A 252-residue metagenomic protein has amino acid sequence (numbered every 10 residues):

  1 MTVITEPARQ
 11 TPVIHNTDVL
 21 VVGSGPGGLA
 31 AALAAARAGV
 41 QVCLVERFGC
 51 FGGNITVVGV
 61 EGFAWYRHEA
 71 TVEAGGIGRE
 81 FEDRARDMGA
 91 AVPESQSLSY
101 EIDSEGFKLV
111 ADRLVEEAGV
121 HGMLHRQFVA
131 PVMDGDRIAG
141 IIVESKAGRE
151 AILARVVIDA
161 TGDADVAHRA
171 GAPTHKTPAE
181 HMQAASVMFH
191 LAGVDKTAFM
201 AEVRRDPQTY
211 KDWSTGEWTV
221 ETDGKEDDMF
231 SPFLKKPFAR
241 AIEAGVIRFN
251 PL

Functional and structural regions predicted by a protein language model:
M1-V19: Extreme N-terminal leader/targeting segments of oxidoreductases
P7, L20-V22, A31, D136: Membrane-embedded transmembrane-helix bundle of lipid-linked glycan/lipid transferases
A8, N16, A34, V40-Q41 (+4 more regions): Conserved N-terminal/central alpha/beta ligand/cofactor-binding core
H15-T17, A147-V156: Core beta-strand elements of the Rossmann-like FAD/NAD(P) dinucleotide-binding domain in flavoenzyme oxidoreductases
V22, I152-G162: Short hydrophobic core segments
G28: N-terminal Rossmann-fold NAD(P) dinucleotide-binding loop
V132-A151: Conserved beta-strand-loop-beta-strand element in the redox core of flavoprotein oxidoreductases
A164-L252: Rossmann-like dinucleotide-binding core of oxidoreductases
